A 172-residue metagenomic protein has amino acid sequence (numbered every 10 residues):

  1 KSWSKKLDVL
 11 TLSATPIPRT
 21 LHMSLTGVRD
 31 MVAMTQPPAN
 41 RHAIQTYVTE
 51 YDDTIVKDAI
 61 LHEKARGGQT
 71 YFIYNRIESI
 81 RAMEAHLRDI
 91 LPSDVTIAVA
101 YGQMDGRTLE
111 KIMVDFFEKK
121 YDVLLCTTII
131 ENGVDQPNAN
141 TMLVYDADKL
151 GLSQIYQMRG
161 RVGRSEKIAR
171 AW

Functional and structural regions predicted by a protein language model:
K1-W172: Inter-lobe coupling/hinge segments of SF2-like helicase ATPases
